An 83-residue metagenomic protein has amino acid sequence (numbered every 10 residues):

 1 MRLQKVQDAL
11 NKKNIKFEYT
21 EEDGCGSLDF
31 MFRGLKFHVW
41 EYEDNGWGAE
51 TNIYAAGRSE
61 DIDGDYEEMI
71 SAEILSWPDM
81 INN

Functional and structural regions predicted by a protein language model:
M1-F32, N52-E68, A72-L75: Negatively charged, low-complexity tracts enriched in Asp/Glu with abundant Ser/Thr
K36-A56: Short, conserved beta-strand/beta-arch hydrophobic-aromatic motifs that form part of recognition grooves or interface
D79-N83: Short acidic DE-rich linear segments
